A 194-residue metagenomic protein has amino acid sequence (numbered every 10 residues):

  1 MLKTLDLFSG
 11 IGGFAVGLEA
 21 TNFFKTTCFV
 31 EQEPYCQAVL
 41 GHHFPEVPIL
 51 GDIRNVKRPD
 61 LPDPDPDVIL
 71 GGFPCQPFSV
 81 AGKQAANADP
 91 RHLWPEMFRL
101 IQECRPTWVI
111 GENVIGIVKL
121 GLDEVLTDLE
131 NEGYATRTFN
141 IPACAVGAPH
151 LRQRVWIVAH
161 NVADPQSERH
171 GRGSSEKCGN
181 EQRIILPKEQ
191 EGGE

Functional and structural regions predicted by a protein language model:
M1-T4: Extreme N-terminal starter segment of soluble prokaryotic enzymes
L7-G12: Class I SAM-dependent methyltransferase "Motif I" SAM/SAH-binding loop
G17-K25, H43: A short, Lys/Arg-enriched amphipathic alpha-helix followed by its capping loop at the start of a domain
K25-E31: Conserved SAM-binding motif I beta-strand of class I
T27, L40, L50: Glycine/alanine-rich phosphate-binding loops at beta-alpha junctions
P34-A38: Short alpha-helix immediately C-terminal to the canonical SAM-binding loop
E46-I53: Conserved SAM-binding strand-loop segment of SAM-dependent methyltransferases
V56-V68, F73-E194: Class I S-adenosyl-L-methionine
